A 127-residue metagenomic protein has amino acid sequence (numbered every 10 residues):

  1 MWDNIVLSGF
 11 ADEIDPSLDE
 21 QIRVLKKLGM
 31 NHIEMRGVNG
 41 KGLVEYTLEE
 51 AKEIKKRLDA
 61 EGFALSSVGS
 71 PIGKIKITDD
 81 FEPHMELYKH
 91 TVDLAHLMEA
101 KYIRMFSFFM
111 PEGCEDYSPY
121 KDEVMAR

Functional and structural regions predicted by a protein language model:
W2-L7, V24-M30: A short, Lys/Arg-enriched amphipathic alpha-helix followed by its capping loop at the start of a domain
D3, S17-R23, A60, I77-R127: Active-site acidic/histidine proton-transfer and metal-coordination neighborhood in alpha/beta enzyme cores
A11-P16: Short polar catalytic/cofactor-binding loops
E34, S67-G69, R104: Conserved beta-strand positions in the central sheet of alpha/beta enzyme cores
E34-D59, S107-E115: Glycine-rich, proline-tolerant flexible connector loops at the mouths of alpha/beta enzymes
R36-G40, G69-I77: Glycine-/proline-rich flexible loop or hinge segments
L48-S70, V124-R127: Alpha-helix-loop-beta-strand connector modules within alpha/beta enzyme cores
